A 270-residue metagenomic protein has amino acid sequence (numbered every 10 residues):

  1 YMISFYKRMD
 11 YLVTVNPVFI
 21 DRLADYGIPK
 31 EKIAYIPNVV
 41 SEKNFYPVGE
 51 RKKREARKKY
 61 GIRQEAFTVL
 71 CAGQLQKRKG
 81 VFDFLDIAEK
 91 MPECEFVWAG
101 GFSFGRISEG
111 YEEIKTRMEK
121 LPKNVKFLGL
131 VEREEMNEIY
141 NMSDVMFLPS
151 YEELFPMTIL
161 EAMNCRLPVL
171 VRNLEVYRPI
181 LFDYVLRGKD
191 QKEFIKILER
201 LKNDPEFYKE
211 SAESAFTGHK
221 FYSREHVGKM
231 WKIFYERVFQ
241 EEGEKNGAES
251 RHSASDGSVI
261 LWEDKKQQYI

Functional and structural regions predicted by a protein language model:
V18, V39: Carbohydrate-associated surface elements
A24-D25, V40-K59, E65: Acidic anion/phosphate-binding donor-loop and adjacent secondary structure in glycosyltransferase catalytic cores
F67, Q76-K90: A conserved mid-protein helix/loop that constitutes part of the nucleotide-sugar donor-binding site
E95-N124, E135: Short, structured helix-loop element that forms part of the nucleotide-activated donor/catalytic region
L130-V131, E138-S143: Short alpha-helical donor nucleotide-sugar binding micro-motif in glycosyltransferases
Y151: Aromatic "clamp/platform" in nucleotide-sugar-dependent glycosyltransferases that forms part of the donor/acceptor
N164, P168-V171: Short hydrophobic beta-strand element within catalytic cores of glycosyltransferases and related nucleotide-activated
R178-R200: Change "using UDP/GDP/dTDP sugars" to "using nucleotide sugars
